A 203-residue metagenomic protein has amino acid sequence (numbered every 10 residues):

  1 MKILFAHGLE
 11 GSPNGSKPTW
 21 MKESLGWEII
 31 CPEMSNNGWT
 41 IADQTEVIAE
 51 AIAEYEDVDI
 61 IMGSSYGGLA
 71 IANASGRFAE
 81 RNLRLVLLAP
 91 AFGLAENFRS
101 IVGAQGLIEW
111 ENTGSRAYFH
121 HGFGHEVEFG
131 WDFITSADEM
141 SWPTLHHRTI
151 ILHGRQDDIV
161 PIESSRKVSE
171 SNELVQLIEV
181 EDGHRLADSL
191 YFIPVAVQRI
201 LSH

Functional and structural regions predicted by a protein language model:
M1-Y55, H184: Active-site catalytic motif of lipid deacylating hydrolases and related acyltransferases
H7-G11, S65, R155: Active-site glycine-rich loops that stabilize anionic/oxyanionic intermediates across multiple enzyme folds
L25, Y55-D57, R81, L145-H146: Residue-level preference for short coil/turn positions at secondary-structure junctions
I60-M62, L85: Conserved alpha/beta-hydrolase fold motif
M62-I71: Gly/Ala-rich beta-loop-alpha elbow adjacent to hydrolase catalytic centers
N73-R77, K167: Active-site signature of alpha/beta-hydrolase-fold catalytic machinery across serine- and Asp/Cys-nucleophile hydrolases
N82-H203: The alpha/beta-hydrolase serine catalytic core
